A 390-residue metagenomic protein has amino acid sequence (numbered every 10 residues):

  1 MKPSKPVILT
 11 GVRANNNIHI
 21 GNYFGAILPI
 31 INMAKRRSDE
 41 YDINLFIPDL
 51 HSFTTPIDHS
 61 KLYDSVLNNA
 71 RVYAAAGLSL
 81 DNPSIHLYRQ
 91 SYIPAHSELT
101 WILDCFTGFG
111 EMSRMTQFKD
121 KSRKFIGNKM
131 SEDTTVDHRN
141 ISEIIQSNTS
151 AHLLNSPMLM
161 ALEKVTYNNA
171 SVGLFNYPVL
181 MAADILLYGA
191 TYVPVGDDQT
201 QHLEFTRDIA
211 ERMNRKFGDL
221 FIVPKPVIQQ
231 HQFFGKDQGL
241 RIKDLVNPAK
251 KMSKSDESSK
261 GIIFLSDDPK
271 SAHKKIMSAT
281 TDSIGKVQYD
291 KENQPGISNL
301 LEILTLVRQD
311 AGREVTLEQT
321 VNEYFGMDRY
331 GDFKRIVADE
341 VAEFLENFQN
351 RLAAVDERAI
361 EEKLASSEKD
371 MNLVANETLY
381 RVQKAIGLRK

Functional and structural regions predicted by a protein language model:
K2-A182, E340, L345, Q349-N350: N-terminal Rossmann-like or analogous alpha/beta NTP/dinucleotide-binding catalytic cores that position adenine
V12-A14, D49-H51, T191, D256 (+1 more regions): Short, histidine-centered active-site or binding-site loop motifs used for metal coordination, general acid-base
A14, F53, I57, A190-V193 (+3 more regions): Short coil/turn segments at secondary-structure junctions
I18-G25, D42-D49, D58-S65, R89-H96 (+4 more regions): Structured ligand/cofactor/substrate-binding pocket environments in proteins
I20, Q201, R207-K390: Conserved nucleotide- and phosphate/pyrophosphate-binding catalytic cores in adenylate/nucleotidyl-handling enzymes
I30-M33, S65-A70, F109-E111, K124-G127 (+5 more regions): Short, surface-exposed linear patches
K35-S38, F109-R114, L187-P194, T305-Q319: Short helix-capping/linker segments at secondary-structure and domain boundaries
